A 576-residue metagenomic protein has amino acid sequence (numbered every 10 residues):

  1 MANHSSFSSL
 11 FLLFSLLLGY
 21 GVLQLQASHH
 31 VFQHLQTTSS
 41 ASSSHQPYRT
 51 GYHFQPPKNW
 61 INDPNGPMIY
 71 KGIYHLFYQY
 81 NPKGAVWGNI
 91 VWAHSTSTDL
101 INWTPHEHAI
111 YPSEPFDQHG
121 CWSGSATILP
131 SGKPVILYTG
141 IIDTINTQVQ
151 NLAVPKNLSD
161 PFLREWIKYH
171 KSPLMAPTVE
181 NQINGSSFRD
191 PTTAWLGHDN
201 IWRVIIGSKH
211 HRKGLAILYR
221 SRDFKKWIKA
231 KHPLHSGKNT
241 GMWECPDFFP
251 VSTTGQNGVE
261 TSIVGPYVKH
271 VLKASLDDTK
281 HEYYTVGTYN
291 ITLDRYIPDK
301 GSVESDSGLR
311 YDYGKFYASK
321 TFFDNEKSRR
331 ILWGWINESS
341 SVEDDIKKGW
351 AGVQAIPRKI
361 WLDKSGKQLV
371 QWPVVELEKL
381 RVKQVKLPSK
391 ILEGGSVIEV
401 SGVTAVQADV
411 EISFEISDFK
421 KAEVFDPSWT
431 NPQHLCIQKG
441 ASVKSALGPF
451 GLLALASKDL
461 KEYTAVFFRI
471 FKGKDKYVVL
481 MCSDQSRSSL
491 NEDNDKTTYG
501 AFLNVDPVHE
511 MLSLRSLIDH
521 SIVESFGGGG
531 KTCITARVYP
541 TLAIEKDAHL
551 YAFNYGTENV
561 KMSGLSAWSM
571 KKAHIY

Functional and structural regions predicted by a protein language model:
A2-S5, L16-S28, Q33-S40, I263-P266 (+2 more regions): Beta-rich accessory regions
H29-N65, G84-W87, I101-I128, P161-W195 (+6 more regions): Surface loop/turn signatures of beta-propeller and other carbohydrate-active proteins
I73-L76, G132-L137, D199-V204, G258 (+2 more regions): Entry beta-strands of beta-propeller and related beta-repeat scaffolds
P82-G88, I141-N146, I183, G207-H210 (+2 more regions): Short consensus segments that form the blades of beta-propeller domains, in both extracellular/periplasmic
W87-A93, T144-P155, R212-L218, T279-T288 (+2 more regions): Structural motif
S97, P155-K156, L218-F224, I360: Conserved Ser/Thr-centered positions that define the repeating blades of beta-propeller domains
K133-P177: Carboxylate/His-rich catalytic cores and anion/metal-binding grooves
H198, G207-A216: Conserved, charged catalytic cores of large soluble enzymes
